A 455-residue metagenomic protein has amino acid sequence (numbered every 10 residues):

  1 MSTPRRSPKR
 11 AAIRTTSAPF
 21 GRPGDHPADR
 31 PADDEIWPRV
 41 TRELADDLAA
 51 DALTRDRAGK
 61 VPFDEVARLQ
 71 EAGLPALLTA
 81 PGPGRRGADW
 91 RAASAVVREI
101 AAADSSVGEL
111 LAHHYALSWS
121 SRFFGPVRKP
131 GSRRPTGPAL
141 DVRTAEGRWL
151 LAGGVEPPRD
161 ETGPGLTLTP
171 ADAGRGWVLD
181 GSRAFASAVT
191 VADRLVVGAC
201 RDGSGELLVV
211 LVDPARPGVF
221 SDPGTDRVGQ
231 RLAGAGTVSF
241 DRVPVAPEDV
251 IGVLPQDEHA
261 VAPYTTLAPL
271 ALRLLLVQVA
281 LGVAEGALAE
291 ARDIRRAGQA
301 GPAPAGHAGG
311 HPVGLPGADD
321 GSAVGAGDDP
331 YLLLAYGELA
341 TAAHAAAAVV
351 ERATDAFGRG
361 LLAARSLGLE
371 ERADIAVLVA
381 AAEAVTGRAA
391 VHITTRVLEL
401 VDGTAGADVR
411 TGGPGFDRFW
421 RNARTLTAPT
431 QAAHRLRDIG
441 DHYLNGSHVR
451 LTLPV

Functional and structural regions predicted by a protein language model:
M1-A112: Amphipathic, small/basic residue-rich leader segments at the start of a protein or domain
T3-E35, R128-A139, A171-G174, A297-G327 (+1 more regions): Intrinsically disordered, low-complexity terminal tails and inter-domain linkers enriched for S/T/G/P/D/E
L53-D56, P312, A347-V385, T395-A405: C-terminal helix-coil-helix/basic helical segment that borders enzyme active sites and/or dimer interfaces and provides
F63-Q70, L77-S182, S187: Glycine-rich flavin
S182-S221: A short core secondary-structure module
R227-A343: Glycine-rich beta->alpha junctions and the first turn(s) of the following alpha-helix
G282, G337-H344, A380, A384-V391 (+1 more regions): Generic structural signal for well-ordered, non-transmembrane alpha-helical segments in soluble/cytosolic regions
V401-V455: Glycine-rich phosphate/cofactor-binding loops in nucleotide/flavin-utilizing enzymes
